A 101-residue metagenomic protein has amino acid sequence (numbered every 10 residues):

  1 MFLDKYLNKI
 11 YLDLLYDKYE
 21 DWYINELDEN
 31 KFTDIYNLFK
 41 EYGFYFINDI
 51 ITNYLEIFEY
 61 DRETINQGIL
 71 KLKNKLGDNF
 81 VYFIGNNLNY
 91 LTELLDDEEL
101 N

Functional and structural regions predicted by a protein language model:
M1-N101: Long amphipathic alpha-helical repeat/alpha-solenoid cores
